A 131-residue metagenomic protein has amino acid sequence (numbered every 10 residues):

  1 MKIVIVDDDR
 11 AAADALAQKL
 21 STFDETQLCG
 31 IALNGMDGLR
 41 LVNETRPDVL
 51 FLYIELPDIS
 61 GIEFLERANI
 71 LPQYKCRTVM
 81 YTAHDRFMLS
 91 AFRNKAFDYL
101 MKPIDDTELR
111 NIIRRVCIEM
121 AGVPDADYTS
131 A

Functional and structural regions predicted by a protein language model:
M1-I3: Extreme N-terminal starter segment of soluble prokaryotic enzymes
V6-D7, A32, L50: Conserved sequence signature across two-component system core domains
D8-D9, I54: Generic detector of well-ordered alpha-helical packing
D9-G30: Two-component/phosphorelay signaling modules centered on CheY-like receiver
L16, A32, M88-A91: Generic structural signal for conserved hydrophobic packing positions in ordered secondary structure
G35: Catalytic, metal-anchored helix/loop core of enzyme active sites in primary metabolism
L39-L41, T45-Y128: CheY-like receiver
